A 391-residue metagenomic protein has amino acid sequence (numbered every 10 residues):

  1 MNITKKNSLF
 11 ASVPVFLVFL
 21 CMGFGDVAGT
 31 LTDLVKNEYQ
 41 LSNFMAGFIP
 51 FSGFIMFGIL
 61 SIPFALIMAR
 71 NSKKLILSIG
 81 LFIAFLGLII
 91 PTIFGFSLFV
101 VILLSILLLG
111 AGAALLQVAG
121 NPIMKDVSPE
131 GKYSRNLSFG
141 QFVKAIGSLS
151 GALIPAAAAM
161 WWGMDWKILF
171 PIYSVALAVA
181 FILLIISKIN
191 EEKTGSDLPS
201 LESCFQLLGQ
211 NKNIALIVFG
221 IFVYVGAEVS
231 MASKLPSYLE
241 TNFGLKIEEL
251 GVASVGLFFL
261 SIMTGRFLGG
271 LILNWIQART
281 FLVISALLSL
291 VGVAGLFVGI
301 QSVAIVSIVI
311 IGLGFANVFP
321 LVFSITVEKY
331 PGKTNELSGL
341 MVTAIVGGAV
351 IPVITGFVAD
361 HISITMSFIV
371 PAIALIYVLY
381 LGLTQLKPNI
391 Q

Functional and structural regions predicted by a protein language model:
F10-K36, N121, M231-P236: Extracytoplasmic
A28-G29, N211-G256, M263: Extracytoplasmic gate region of multi-pass secondary transporters
I59-F99: Conserved MFS/SLC helix-loop-helix module at the cytosolic interface between two early adjacent transmembrane helices
L60-K73, G265-Q277, A359: Helix-to-loop junctions at the C-terminal end of transmembrane segments in multipass secondary transporters
F99-L115, V303-N317: Hydrophobic core of transmembrane alpha-helices in multi-pass small-molecule transporters, especially MFS/SLC-type
S105-F142: Cytoplasmic helix-loop-helix junction between adjacent transmembrane helices in 12-TM secondary transporters
K132-P155, G339-I351: Glycine-rich segments within core transmembrane alpha-helices of 12-TM secondary carriers
G140-I189: Helix-loop-helix hairpin linking two adjacent transmembrane segments in secondary transporters
